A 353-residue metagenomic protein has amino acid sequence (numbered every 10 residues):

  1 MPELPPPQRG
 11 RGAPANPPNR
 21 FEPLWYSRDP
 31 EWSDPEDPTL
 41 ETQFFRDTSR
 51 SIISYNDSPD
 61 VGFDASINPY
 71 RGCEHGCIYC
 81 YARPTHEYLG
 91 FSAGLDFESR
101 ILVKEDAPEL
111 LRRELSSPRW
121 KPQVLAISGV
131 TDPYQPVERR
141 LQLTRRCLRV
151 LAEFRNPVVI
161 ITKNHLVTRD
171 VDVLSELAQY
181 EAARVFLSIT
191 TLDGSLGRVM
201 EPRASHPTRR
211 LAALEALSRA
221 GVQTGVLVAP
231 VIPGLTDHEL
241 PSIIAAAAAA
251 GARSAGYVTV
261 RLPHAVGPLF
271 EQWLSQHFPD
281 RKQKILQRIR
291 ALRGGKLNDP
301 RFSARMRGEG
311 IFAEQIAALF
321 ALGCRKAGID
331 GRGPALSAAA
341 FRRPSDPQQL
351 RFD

Functional and structural regions predicted by a protein language model:
M1-S66, A335: Flexible, acidic/Gly-rich N-terminal and inter-domain linker regions that tether and position cofactor-handling modules
P35-R71, H75-F186, T190-R198, P207-R219: Conserved Radical SAM active-site core
L141, S175-I189, T236-A252, E314-A318: Short, electropositive alpha-helical surface patch
L177-Q179, R203-A204, I243-A245, Q272-Q276: Short, hinge-like loop/turn segments at secondary-structure boundaries
S195-E201, P230-H238, S254-G310, A339-R342: Flexible glycine/acidic-rich beta-alpha junction loops that bind and position SAM and/or redox cofactors in anaerobic
T208-V266, Q287, A291-L292, L322-K326: Conserved C-terminal portion of the radical SAM core fold that forms the substrate/S-adenosylmethionine-binding
R301-R305, E309-L319, G323, A327-D330: Long, ordered, amphipathic alpha-helical scaffolds
A335-D353: Short, amphipathic C-terminal "tail helix"
